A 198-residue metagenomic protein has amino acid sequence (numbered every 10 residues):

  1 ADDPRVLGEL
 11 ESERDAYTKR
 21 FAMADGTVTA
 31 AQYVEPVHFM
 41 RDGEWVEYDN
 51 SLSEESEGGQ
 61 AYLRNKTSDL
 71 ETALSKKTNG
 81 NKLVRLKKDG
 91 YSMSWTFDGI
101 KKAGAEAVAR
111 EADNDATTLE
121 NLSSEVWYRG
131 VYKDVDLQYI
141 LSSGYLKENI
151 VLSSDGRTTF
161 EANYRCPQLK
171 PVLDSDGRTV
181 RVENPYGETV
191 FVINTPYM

Functional and structural regions predicted by a protein language model:
A1-M198: Residues that cap or anchor secondary-structure elements
